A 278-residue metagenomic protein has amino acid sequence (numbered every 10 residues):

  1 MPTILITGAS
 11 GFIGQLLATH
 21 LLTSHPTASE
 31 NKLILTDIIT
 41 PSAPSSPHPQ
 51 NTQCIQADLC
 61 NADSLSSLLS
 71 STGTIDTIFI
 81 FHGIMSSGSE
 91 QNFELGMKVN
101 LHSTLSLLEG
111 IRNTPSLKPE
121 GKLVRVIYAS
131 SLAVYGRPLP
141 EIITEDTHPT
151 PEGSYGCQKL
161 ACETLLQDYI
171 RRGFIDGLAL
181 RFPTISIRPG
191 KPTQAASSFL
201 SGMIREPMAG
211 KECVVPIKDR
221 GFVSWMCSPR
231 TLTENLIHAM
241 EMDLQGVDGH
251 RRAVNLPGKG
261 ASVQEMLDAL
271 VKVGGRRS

Functional and structural regions predicted by a protein language model:
T3-T27: N-terminal Rossmann NAD(P)H-binding glycine-rich loop of SDR-like oxidoreductase domains
H48-N61: Rossmann-fold cofactor-recognition segment
L59-V99: NAD(P)H-binding glycine-rich loop region in Rossmannoid oxidoreductase-like domains and their noncatalytic homologs
C60, Q91, L95-S106, P149 (+2 more regions): Glycine-rich NAD(P)-binding loop of the Rossmann-fold in SDR/ketoreductase-type enzymes
L105-E152: Conserved Rossmann-fold NAD(P)-dependent oxidoreductase catalytic core, especially the SDR/UDP-sugar
R137-E141, E152-L178: Active-site Tyr-X1-5-Lys
Q167-V223, P229-E234: NAD(P)-dependent short-chain dehydrogenase/reductase
P216-D219, W225-S278: C-terminal substrate-binding subdomain of Rossmann-fold SDR/epimerase-dehydratase oxidoreductases
